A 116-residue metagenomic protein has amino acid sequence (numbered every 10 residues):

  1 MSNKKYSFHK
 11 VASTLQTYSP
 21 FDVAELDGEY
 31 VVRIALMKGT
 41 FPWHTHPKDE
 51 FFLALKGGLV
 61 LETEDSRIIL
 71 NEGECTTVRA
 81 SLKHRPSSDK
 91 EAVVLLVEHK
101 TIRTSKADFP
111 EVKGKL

Functional and structural regions predicted by a protein language model:
M1-R33, E111-L116: A short, N-terminal "cap"/entry segment at the start of jelly-roll beta-barrel domains of the cupin/DSBH fold
L26-G28, E62-S66, D89: Short strand-coil-strand connectors
V31, P42, V60, I69 (+1 more regions): General beta-strand recognition
L36-M37, T45-E62: Short, conserved beta-strand element in jelly-roll/cupin
W43-T45, L82: Histidine-centered catalytic micro-motifs
L55-K56, N71-E72, K90, E98: A cytosolic small-molecule/anion-sensing beta-strand core signal
E64-A80: Short acidic-glycine-tyrosine-enriched beta hairpin
A80-F109: Ligand-binding loop in jelly-roll beta-barrel domains
